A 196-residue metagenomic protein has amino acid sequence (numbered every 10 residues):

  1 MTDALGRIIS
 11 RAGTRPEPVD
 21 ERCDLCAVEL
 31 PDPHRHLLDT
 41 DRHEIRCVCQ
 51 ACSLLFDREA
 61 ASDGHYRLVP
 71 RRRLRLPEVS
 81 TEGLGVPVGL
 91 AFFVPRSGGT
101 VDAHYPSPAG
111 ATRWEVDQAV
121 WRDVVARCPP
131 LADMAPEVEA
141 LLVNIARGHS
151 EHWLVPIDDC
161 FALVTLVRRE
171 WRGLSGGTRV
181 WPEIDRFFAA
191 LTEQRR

Functional and structural regions predicted by a protein language model:
M1-R72: N-terminal cysteine/histidine-rich coordination modules
L5-I9, L37, Y66, R73-P77 (+3 more regions): Generic preference for hydrophobic/aromatic residues in regular secondary structure cores
A12-G13, L30, P70, L74 (+3 more regions): Generic secondary-structure transition motif, activating predominantly at the C-termini of alpha-helices
D41-V48, R113, G148-V155: Short, exposed beta-strand "edge-strand" segments with a Pro/Gly-rich flavor and a Y/T-containing core
Q50-R113: Long, charge-rich boundary regions
G85, G89-G148: Conserved, surface-exposed functional patches that form binding/active-site neighborhoods
V124-R196: C-terminal, charged low-complexity interaction regions
